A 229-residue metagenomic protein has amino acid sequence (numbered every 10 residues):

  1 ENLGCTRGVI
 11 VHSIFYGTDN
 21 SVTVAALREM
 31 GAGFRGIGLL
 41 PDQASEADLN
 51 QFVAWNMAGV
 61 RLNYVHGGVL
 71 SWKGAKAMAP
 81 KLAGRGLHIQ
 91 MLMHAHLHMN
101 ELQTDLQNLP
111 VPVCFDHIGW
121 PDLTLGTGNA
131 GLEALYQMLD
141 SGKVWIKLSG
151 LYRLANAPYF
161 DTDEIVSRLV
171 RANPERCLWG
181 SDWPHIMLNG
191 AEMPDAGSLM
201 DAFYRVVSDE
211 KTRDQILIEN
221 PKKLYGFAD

Functional and structural regions predicted by a protein language model:
E1-R7, P174-L178, N189-D229: Mid-to-C-terminal alpha-helical segments outside catalytic/metal-binding sites
L3, A32, W55, A172-E175: Structured loop/turn residues at beta-strand edges in well-structured enzyme cores
R7, V11-L97, W145-L154: Active-site gating/metal-coordination segments in enzymes
G17-N20, D122-L123, A155, I186-N189: Short catalytic/ligand-binding loop motif for oxyanion handling, primarily in non-cytosolic enzymes, centered on
N20-I37, I165-N173, A196-Y204: Short, electropositive alpha-helical surface patch
R28, A54, Q107, D140 (+3 more regions): Solvent-exposed polar/charged
V69-W179, E192: Catalytic pocket-lining loop regions of alpha/beta-barrel enzymes, especially the amidohydrolase/enolase/GH5 lineages
D182: Active-site glycine-centered loops adjacent to acidic/histidine catalytic or metal-binding residues that shape
